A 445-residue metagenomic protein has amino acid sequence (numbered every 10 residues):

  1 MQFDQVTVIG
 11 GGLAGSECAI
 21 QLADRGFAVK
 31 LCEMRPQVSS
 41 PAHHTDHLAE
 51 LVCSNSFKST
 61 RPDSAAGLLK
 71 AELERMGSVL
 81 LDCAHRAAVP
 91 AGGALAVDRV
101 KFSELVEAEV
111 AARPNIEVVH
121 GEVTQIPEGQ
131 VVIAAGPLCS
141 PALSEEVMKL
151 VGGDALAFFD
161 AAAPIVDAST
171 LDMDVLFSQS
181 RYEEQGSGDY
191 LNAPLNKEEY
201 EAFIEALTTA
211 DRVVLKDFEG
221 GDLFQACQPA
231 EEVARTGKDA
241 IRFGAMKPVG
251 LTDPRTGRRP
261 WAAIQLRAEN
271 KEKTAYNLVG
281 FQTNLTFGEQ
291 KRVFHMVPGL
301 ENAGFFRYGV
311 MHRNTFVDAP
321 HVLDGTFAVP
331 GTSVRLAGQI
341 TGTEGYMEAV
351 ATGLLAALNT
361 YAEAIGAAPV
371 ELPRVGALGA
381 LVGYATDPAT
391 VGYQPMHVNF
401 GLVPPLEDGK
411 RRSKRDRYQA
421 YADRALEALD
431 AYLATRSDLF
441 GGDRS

Functional and structural regions predicted by a protein language model:
Q2-A14: Beta1/beta-strand and adjacent pyrophosphate-binding region of the FAD-binding site in flavoprotein oxidoreductases
I20-L81, R374-A385: N-terminal FAD cofactor-binding segment of flavoenzymes
P62-A66, K70, S78-A91, V151-F159 (+1 more regions): A short alpha-helix-loop-beta-strand transition element characteristic of N-terminal alpha/beta dinucleotide-binding
E72-E146: Feature captures the FAD/FMN-dependent oxidoreductase FAD-binding
A112-A268, E272, Y276-F287, K291-R292: Predominantly flavin-linked oxidoreductase catalytic cores and closely associated redox partners
L278-T343, V350-T352, V370-P388, G392-N399 (+1 more regions): A glycine-rich dinucleotide-binding beta-alpha-beta segment and adjacent secondary-structure elements that constitute
V350-V370: Internal hydrophobic alpha-helix adjacent to the cofactor/substrate pocket in enzyme cavities
P395-S445: C-terminal auxiliary extensions adjacent to catalytic cores
